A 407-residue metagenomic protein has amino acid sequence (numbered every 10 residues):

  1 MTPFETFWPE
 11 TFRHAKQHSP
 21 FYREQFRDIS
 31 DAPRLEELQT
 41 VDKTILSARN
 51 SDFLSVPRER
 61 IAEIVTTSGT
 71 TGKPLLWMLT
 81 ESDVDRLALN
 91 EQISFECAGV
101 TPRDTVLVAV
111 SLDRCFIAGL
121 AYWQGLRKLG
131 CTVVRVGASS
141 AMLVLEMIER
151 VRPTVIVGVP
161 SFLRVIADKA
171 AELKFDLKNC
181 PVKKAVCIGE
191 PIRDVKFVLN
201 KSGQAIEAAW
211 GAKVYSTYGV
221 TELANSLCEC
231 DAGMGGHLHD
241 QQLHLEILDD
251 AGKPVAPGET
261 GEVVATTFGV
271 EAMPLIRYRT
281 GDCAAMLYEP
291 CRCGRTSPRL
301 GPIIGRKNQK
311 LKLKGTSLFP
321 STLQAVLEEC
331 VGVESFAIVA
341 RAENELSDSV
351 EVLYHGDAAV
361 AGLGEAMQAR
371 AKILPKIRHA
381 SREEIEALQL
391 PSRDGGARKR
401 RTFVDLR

Functional and structural regions predicted by a protein language model:
M1-T66, T71-L89, I93-C97, P102-R103 (+5 more regions): Nucleotide 5′-phosphate-binding alpha/beta core
T2-R13, L129-R407: Active-site glycine/GP-rich loop and adjacent strand/helix microenvironment that borders small-molecule binding pockets
T67-S68, V106, L126, L245: Hydrophobic alpha-helical segments that mediate membrane insertion or helix-helix packing
G72-R86, W123-Q124, G130-T132, P153-F162: Acidic/glycine-enriched edge-of-secondary-structure segments
S82, S111-L112, A138: Beta-hairpin (beta-strand-turn-beta-strand) motif
D85, L112-F116, R193-D194: Short, small-residue-enriched loops and turns at beta-alpha junctions that line or gate enzyme active sites
D85-Q92, G119, A141, L145: Short, well-ordered alpha-helical scaffold segments within catalytic/effector domains
Q92, E96-G125, L129: Conserved AMP-binding loop of ANL adenylate-forming enzymes
